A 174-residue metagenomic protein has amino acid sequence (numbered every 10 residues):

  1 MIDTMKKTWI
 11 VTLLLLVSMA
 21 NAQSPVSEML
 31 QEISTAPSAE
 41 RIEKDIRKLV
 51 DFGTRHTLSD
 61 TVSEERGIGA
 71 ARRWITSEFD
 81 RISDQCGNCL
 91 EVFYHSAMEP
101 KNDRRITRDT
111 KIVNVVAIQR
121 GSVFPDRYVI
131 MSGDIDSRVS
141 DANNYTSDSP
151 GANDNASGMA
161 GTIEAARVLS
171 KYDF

Functional and structural regions predicted by a protein language model:
K6-T12: Sec-dependent signal peptide recognition, specifically the positively charged N-region followed immediately by
L13-N21: Hydrophobic h-region of N-terminal signal peptides that target proteins for export in Gram-negative bacteria
A22-L30: Cleaved targeting-peptide boundary
S24, A36-E43, V62-R73, K111 (+2 more regions): Soluble non-cytosolic domains of exported or imported proteins
I33, K44-Q119: A non-catalytic alpha/beta surface segment that caps or lines the substrate-entry region of metallo-dependent hydrolase
E40-D45, C86-L90, P125-V129, F174: Loop/turn elements at helix/coil->beta-strand transitions in domains of secreted/extracellular proteins
D60-V62, R104-R105, R127-V129, S140-Y145: Short, solvent-exposed loop/turn and secondary-structure capping segments
M131, D136-F174: Alpha-helical metal-binding/catalytic segments enriched in His/Glu/Asp
